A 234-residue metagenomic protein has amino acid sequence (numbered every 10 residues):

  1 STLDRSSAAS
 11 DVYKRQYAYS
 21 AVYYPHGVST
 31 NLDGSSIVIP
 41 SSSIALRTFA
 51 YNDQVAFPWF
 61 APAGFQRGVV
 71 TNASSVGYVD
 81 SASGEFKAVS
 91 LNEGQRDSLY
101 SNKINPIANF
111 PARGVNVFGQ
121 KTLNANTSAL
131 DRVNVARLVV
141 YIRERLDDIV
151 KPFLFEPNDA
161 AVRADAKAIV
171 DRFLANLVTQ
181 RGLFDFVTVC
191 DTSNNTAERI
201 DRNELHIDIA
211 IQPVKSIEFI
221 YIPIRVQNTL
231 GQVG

Functional and structural regions predicted by a protein language model:
S1, S7-G234: Structured, hydrophobic secondary-structure cores that serve as assembly/anchoring elements
